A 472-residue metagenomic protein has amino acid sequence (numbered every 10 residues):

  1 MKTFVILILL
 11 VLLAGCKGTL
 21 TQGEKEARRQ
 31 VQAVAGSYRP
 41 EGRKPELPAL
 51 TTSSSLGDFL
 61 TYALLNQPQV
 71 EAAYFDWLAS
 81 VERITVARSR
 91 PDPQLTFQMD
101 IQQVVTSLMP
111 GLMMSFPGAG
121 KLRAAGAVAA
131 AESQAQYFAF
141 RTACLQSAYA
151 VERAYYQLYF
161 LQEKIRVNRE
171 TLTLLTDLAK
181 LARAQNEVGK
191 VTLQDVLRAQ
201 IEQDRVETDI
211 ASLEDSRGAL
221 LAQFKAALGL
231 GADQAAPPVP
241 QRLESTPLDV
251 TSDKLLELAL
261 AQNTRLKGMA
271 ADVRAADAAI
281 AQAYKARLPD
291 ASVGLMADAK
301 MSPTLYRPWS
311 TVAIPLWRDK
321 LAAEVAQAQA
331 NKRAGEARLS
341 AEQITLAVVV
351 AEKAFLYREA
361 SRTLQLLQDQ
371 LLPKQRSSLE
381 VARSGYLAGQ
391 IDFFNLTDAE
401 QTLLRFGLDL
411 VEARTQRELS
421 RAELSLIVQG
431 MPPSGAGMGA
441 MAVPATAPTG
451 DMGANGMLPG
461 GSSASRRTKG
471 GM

Functional and structural regions predicted by a protein language model:
M1-F4: Positively charged n-region of N-terminal signal peptides that target proteins for export
I6, K17-E26, D409-M472: Acidic, low-complexity, intrinsically disordered peripheral segments
L12-G15: C-terminal motif of bacterial Sec signal peptides marking the signal peptidase cleavage site
K17-T21, F138, T142-L258, K353-L356 (+3 more regions): Periplasmic alpha-helical coiled-coil/stalk elements that build and connect Gram-negative outer-membrane
G18, Y74, S80-V81, R90-Q146 (+5 more regions): Small/polar-residue-enriched beta-strand and adjacent coil segments characteristic of outer-membrane beta-barrel
G23-L50: Post-signal peptide N-terminal segment of mature Sec-exported envelope proteins
P48-A49, G57-N66, V128, V191 (+5 more regions): Amphipathic alpha-helical coiled-coil scaffold segments and their short linker/junction regions
D58-L60, A72-A87, A143, Y149-L172 (+7 more regions): Amphipathic alpha-helical coiled-coil segments
